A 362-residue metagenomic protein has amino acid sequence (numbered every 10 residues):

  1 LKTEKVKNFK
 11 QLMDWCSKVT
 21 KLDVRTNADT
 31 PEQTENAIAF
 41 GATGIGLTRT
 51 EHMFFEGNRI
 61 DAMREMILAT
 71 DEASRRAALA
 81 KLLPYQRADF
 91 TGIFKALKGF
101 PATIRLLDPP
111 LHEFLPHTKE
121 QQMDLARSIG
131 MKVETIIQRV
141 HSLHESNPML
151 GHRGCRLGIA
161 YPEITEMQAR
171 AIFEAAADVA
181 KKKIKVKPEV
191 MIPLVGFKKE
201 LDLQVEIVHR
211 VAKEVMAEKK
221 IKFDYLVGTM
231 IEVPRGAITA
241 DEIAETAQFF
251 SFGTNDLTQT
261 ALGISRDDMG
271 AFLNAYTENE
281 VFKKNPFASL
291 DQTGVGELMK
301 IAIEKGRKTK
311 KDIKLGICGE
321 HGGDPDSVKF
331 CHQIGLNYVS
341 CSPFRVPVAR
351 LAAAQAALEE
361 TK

Functional and structural regions predicted by a protein language model:
L1-T3: Non-cofactor substrate-recognition interfaces
K5-K362: Conserved alpha/beta-domain cores
